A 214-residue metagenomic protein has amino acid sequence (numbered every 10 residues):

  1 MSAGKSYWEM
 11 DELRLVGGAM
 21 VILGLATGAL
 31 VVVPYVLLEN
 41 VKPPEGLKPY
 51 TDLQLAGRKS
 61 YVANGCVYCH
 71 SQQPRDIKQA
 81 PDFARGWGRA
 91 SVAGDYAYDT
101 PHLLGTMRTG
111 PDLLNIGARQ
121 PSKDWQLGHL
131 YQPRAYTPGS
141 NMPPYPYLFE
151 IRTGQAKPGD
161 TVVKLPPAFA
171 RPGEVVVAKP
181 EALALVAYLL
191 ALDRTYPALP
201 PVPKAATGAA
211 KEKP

Functional and structural regions predicted by a protein language model:
M1-D11, P81-D82, D95-Y98: Long, low-complexity, intrinsically disordered N-terminal extensions of eukaryotic proteins, enriched
S2-E39, Y145-G208, E212-P214: Extended surface/linker regions that mediate inter-domain or inter-protein docking in multi-component redox
V16-L25, D82-A182: Electron-transfer interface patches adjacent to heme c in soluble/periplasmic c-type cytochromes and di-/multiheme
P34-L47, D52-A56, S71, A93 (+2 more regions): Sequence context of c-type cytochrome heme-c attachment sites
V36, N64-Y68, Q73, I77 (+2 more regions): A generic secondary-structure signal for well-formed alpha-helical elements
E39-V62, P74-P81, T109-P111, L199 (+1 more regions): Electrostatic cytochrome c docking/interface patches
G57, A63-Q72, Q126, L185 (+1 more regions): The canonical Cys-X-X-Cys-His
